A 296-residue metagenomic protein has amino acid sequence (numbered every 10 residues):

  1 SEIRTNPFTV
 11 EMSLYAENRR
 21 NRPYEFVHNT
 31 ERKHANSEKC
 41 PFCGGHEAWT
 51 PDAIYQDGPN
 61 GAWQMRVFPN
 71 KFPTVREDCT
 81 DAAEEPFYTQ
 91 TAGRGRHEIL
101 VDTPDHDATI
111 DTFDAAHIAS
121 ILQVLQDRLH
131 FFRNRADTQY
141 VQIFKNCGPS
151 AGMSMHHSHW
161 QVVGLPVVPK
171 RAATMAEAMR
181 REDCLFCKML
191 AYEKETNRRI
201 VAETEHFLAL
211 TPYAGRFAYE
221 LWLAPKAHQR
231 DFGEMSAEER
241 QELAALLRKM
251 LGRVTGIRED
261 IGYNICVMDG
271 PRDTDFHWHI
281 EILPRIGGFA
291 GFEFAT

Functional and structural regions predicted by a protein language model:
S1-H157, V163-Q229, E238, L251-G252 (+2 more regions): Active-site microenvironments that recognize anionic phosphate/pyrophosphate groups
A245, K249-G256: Aromatic-anchored helix/helix-loop segment that forms the rim or "lid" of small-molecule/cofactor binding pockets
